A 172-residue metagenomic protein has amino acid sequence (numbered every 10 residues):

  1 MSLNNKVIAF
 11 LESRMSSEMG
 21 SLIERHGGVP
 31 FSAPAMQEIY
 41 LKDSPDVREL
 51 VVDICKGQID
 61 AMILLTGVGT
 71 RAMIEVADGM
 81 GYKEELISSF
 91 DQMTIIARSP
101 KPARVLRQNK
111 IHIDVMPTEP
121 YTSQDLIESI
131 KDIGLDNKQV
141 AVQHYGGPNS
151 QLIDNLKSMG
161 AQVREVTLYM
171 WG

Functional and structural regions predicted by a protein language model:
M1-G172: Conserved beta-alpha
